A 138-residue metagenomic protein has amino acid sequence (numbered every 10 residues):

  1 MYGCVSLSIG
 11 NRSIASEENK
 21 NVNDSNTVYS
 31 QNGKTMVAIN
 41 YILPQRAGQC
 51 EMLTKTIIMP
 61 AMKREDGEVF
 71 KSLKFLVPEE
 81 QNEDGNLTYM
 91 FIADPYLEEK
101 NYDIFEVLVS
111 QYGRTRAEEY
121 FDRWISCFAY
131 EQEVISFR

Functional and structural regions predicted by a protein language model:
S13-A15, M59-L73, I92-R138: An amphipathic, aromatic/His-enriched active-site/gating alpha helix that lines ligand/cofactor pockets
E17-N32, A61-Y89: Short, glycine- and small/hydrophobic-rich beta-strand elements in well-ordered beta-sheets
K34-I42, L73-L108: Short, well-ordered beta-strand segments in beta-rich or mixed alpha/beta enzyme and ligand-binding folds
Y41-G48, M52: Soluble non-cytosolic domains of exported or imported proteins
M52, T56-M59: GIY-YIG-like beta-to-alpha core
